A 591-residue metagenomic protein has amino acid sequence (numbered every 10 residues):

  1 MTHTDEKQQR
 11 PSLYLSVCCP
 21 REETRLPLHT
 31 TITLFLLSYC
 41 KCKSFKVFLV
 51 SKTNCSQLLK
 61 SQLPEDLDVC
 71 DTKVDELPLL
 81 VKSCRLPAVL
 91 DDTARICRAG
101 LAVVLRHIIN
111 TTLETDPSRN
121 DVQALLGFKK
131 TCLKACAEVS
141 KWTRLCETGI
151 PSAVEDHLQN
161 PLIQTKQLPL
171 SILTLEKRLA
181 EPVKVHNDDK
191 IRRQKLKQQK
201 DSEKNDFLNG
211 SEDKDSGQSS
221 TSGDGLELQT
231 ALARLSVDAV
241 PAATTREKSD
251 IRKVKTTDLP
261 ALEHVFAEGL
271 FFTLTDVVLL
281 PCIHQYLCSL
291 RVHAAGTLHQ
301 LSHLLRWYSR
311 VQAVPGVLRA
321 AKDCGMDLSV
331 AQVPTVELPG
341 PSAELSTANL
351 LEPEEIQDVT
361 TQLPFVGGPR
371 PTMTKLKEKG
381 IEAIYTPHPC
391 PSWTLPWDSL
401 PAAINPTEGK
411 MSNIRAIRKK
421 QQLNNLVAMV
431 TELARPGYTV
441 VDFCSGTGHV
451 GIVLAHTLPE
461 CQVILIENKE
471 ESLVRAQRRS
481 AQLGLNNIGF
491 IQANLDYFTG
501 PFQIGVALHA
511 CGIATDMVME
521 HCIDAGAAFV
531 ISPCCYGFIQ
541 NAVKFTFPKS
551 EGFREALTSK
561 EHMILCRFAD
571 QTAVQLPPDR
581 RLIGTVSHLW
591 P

Functional and structural regions predicted by a protein language model:
M1-K195, Q199-P241: GST-like domain detector, emphasizing the conserved glutathione-binding G-site in the N-terminal thioredoxin-like
T2-T4, V139, Q198-D201, L232 (+6 more regions): Intrinsically disordered, low-complexity glycine/charged-rich regulatory or linker segments that flank or connect
E23-T24, R95-A99, L126-L133, A137 (+12 more regions): Intrinsic disorder
L36, H107, W142, S171-R178 (+7 more regions): Alpha-helical recognition domains of nuclear gene-regulatory proteins
F48, D116-S118, S152, N187-D188 (+5 more regions): Intrinsically disordered, low-complexity regions enriched in proline, serine, glycine and charged residues
F48-S56, D156-I163, D188-Q198, N205-D206 (+8 more regions): Short amphipathic alpha-helical segments embedded in low-complexity Lys/Glu-rich regions
I109, L113, P117, R144 (+16 more regions): Short amphipathic alpha-helices and their capping/turn residues within compact interaction modules
E337-F443, H449-H456, E460-P591: Class I S-adenosyl-L-methionine
